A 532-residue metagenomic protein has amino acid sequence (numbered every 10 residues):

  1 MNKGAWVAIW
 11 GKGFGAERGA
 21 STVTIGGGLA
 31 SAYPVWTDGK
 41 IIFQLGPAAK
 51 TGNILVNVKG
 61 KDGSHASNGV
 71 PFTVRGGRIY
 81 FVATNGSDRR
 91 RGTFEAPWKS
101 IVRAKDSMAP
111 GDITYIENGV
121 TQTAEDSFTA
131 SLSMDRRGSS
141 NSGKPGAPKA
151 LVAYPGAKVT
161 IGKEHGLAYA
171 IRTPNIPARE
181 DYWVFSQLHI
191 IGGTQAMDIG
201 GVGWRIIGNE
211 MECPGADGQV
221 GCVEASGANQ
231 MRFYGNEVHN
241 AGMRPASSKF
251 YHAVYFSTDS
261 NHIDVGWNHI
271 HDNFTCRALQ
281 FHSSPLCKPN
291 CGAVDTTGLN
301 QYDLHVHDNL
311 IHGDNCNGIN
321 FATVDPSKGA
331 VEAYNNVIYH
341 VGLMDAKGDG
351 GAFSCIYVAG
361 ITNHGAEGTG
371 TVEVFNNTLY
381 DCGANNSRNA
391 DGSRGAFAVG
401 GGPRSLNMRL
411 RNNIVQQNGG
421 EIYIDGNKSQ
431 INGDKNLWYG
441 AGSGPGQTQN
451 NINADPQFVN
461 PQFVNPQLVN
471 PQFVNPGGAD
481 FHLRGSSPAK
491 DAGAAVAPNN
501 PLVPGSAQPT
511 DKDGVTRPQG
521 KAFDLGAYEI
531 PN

Functional and structural regions predicted by a protein language model:
M1-S21, T51-N53, D62-Y80: Beta-strand/beta-sandwich contexts
E17, A124, V159, Y169 (+15 more regions): Surface-exposed loop/turn segments connecting beta-strands in extracellular beta-rich domains
A32-P34, Q122-E125, G138-Q195, G215 (+4 more regions): Right-handed parallel beta-helix/beta-spiral solenoid domain characteristic of secreted/periplasmic
V70-R103, N118-Q122, P155-A157, Q472-G477: Right-handed parallel beta-helix/beta-solenoid
E117, V152-Y154, S186, I191 (+23 more regions): Feature marks extracellular polysaccharide-active and adherence modules
S127-S139, K163-I176, G192-D198, G215-S226 (+6 more regions): Extracellular beta-strand/beta-solenoid scaffold signature
T129-S133, D308-I311, A330-R484: Predominantly extracellular beta-rich ligand-binding scaffolds that present long acidic/polar faces for carbohydrate
D480-A522: Active-site and glycan-interaction determinants of carbohydrate-active enzymes
